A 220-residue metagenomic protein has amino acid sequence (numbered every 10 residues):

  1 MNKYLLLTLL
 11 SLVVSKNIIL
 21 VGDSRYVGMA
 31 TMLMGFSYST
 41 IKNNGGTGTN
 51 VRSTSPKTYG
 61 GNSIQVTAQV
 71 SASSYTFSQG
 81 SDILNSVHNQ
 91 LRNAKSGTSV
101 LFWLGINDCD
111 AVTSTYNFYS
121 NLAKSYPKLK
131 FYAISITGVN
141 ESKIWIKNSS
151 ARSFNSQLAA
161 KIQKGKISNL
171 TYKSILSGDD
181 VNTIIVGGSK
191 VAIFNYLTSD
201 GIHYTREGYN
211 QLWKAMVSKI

Functional and structural regions predicted by a protein language model:
K3-V13: Sec-dependent N-terminal signal peptides
N17-Y116, S142, S149: Conserved SGNH/GDSL esterase-like catalytic core that processes O-acyl groups on lipids and polysaccharides
L20, F131-I134, N169-S174: A structural signal for short, well-ordered beta-strand segments and their strand-loop junctions that often border
V87, T115-A123, N155: Generic structural signal for well-ordered alpha-helices, preferentially at hydrophobic/aromatic core positions
L91-R92, A123-K124, A159-Q163: N-terminal cationic-hydrophobic initiation segments that often serve targeting/anchoring roles
L101-N107, L122-S153: Active-site segments of SGNH/GDSL-like serine hydrolases that catalyze O-acetyl group transfer/hydrolysis on lipids
V139-I220: Catalytic His-Asp segment of secreted/periplasmic serine-dependent ester chemistry enzymes
